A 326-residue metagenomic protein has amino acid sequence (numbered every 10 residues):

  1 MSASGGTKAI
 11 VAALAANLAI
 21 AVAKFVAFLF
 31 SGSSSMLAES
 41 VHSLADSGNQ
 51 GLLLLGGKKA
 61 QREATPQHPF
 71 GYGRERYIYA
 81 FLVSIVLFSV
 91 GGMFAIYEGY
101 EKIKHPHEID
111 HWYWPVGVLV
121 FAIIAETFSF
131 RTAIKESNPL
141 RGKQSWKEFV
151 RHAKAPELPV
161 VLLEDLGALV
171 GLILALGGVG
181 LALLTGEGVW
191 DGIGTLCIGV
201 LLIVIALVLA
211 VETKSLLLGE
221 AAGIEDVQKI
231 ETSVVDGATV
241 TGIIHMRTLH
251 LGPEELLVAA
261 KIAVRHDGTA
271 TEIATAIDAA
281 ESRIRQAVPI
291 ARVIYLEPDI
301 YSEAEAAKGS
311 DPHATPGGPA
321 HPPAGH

Functional and structural regions predicted by a protein language model:
M1, Q67-P69, A133: C-terminal ends of transmembrane helices
M1-A23: Topogenic membrane-insertion module of multi-pass membrane proteins
T7, S33-M36, G188-G192: Residues that define the loop-to-transmembrane-helix transition and helix capping in multi-pass membrane transporters
A16, L29-K59, I96, Y100 (+1 more regions): Acidic (Asp/Glu-rich) catalytic motifs at the cytosolic membrane interface
L18-V26, S31, S43, S47-L53 (+1 more regions): Hydrophobic alpha-helical membrane-embedded segments
G56-E75, H105: Aspartate-rich (DDxxD/NDxxD/DxxxD) Mg2+/diphosphate-binding motifs and their adjoining helix-loop segments
E75-H326: Alpha-helical transmembrane segments and adjacent TM-loop junctions that form the membrane-embedded core of multi-pass
